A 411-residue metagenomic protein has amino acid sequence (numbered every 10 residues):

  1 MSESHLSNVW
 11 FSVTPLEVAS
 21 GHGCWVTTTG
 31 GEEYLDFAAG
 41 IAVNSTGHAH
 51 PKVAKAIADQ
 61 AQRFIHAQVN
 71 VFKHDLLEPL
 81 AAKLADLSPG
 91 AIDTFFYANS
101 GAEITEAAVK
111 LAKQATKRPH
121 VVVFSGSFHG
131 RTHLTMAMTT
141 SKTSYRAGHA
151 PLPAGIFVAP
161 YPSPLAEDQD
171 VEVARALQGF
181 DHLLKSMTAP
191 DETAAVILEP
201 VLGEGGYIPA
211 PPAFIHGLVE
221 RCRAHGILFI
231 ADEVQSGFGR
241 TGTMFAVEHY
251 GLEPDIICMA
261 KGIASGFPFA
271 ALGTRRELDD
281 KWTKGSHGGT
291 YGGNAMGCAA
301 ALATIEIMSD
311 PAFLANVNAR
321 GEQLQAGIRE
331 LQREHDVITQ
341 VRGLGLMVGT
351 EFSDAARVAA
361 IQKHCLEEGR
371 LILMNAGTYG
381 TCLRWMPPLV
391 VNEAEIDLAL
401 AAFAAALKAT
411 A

Functional and structural regions predicted by a protein language model:
M1-A411: Conserved N-terminal phosphate-binding loop of PLP-dependent enzymes in the Aspartate aminotransferase
